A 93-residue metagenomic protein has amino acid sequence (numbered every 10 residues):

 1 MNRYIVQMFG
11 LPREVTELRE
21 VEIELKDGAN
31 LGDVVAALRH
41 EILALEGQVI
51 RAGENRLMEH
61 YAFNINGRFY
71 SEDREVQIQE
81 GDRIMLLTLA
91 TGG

Functional and structural regions predicted by a protein language model:
M1-G92: Ubiquitin-like/PB1-type beta-grasp interaction modules and other compact soluble beta-rich domains
